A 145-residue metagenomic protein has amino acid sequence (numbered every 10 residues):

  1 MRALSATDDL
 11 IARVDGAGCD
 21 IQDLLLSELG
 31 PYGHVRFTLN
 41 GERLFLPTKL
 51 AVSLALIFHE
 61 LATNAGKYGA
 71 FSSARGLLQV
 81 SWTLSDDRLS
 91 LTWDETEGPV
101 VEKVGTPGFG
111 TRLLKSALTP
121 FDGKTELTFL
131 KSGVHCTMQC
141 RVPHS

Functional and structural regions predicted by a protein language model:
M1-L10, V14-G33, T83: Short beta-to-alpha transition helix within the HATPase_c
G33-L77, G105: Conserved short strand/loop->alpha-helix "switch" segment adjacent to the catalytic nucleotide/phosphoryl-transfer site
R75-D87: Short beta-strand/loop element within the Bergerat-fold HATPase_c
L84-K115: Glycine-rich/acidic phosphate-handling loop/turn and adjacent ATP-lid/helix of nucleotide-binding kinase/ATPase domains
P99, L130-T137: Glycine-rich nucleotide-binding loop
L118-T119: Detector for a conserved hydrophobic position within an alpha-helical segment of the HATPase_c
D122-K131: Glycine-rich ATP-binding loops of the HATPase_c
C140-S145: C-terminal end segment of the histidine kinase catalytic
